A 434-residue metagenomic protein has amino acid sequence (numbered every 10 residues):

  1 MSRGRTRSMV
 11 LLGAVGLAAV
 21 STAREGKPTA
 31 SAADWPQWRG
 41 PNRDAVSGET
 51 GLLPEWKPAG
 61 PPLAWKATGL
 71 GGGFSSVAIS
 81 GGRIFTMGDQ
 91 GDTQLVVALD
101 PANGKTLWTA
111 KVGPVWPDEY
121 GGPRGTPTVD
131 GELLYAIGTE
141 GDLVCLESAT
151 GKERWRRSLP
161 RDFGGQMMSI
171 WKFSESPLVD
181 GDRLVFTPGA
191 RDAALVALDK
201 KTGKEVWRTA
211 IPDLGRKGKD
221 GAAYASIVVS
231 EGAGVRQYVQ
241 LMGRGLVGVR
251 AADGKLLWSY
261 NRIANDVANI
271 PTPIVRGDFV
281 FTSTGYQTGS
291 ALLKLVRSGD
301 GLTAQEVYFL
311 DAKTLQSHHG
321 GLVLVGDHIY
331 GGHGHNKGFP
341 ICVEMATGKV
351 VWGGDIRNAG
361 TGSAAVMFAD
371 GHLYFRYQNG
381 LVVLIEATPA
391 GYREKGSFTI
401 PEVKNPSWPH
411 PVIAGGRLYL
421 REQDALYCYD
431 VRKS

Functional and structural regions predicted by a protein language model:
M1, R5-L11: N-terminal export leaders
L11-G13, P28: N-terminal hydrophobic alpha-helix used for membrane targeting or insertion
G13-T22: Hydrophobic h-region of N-terminal signal peptides that target proteins for export in Gram-negative bacteria
S21-S434: Noncatalytic, solvent-exposed loop/strand surfaces of beta-propeller-type extracellular/periplasmic domains
